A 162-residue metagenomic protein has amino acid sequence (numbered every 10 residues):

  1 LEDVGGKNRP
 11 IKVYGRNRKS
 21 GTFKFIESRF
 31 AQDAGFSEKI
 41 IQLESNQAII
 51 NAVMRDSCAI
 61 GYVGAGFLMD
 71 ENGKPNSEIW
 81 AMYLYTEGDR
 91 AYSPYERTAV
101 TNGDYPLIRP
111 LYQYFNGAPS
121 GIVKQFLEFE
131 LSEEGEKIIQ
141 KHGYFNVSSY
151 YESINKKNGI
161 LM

Functional and structural regions predicted by a protein language model:
L1-M162: Exported/periplasmic ABC-transporter solute-binding proteins
